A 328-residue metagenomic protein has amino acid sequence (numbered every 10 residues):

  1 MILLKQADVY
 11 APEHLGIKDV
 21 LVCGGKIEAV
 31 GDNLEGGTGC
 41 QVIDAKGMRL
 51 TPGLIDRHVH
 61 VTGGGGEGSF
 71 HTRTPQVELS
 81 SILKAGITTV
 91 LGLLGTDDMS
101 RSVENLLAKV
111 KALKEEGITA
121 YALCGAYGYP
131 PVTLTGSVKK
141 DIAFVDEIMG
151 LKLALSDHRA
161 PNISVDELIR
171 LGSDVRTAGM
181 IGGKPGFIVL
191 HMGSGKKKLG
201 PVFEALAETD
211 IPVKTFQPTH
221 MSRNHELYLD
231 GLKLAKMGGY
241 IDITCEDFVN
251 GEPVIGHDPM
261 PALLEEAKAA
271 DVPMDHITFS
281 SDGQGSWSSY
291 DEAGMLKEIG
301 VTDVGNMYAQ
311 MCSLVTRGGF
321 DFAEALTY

Functional and structural regions predicted by a protein language model:
M1-I2, V9-T51: Histidine-rich, glycine-flanked metal-binding segment
A7, V20, G25, G47 (+7 more regions): Divalent metal-coordination and catalytic microenvironments
G36-M48, S137-I142, M260-P273: Short amphipathic alpha-helices and their capping/turn segments at secondary-structure boundaries
A45-A108: Metal-associated gating/positioning segment near the N- to mid-region
I82, V110-L113, G231-L234, A267 (+1 more regions): Generic structural signal for hydrophobic
T96-A108, E116-P212, H225: Buried, small/hydrophobic-residue-enriched core segments of structured protein domains
R159, E167, S173-S288, L296-K297: Active-site core of metal-dependent hydrolases
A269-Y328: His/Asp/Glu-enriched, well-ordered alpha-helical/loop segment that forms or immediately abuts the divalent-metal
